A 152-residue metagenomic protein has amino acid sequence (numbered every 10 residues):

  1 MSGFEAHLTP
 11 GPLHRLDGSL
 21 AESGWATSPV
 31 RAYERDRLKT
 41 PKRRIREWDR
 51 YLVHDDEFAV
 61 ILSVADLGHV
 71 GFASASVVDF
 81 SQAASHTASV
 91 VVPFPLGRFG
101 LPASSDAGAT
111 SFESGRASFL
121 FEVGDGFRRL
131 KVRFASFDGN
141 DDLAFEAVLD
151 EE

Functional and structural regions predicted by a protein language model:
M1-E152: Targeting-peptide/extracellular-domain and disordered-appendage signature
